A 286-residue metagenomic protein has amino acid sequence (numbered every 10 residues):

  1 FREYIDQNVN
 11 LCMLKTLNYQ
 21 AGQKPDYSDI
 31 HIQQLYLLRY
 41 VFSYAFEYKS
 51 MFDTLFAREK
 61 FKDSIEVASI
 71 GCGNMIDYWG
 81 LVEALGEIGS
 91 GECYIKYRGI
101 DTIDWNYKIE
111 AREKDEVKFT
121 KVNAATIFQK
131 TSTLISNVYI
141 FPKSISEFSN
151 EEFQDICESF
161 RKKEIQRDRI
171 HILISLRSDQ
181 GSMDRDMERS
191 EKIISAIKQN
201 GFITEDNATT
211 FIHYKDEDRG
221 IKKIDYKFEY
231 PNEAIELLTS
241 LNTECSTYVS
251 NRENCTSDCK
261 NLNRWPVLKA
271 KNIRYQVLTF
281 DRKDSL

Functional and structural regions predicted by a protein language model:
F1-N18: N-terminal auxiliary segments of SAM/dcSAM-dependent transferases
A21-E59: Class I SAM-dependent methyltransferase Rossmann-like catalytic core, especially the SAM/SAH-binding loop
L37-Y48, G73-Y78, I103-N106, S149-E152 (+1 more regions): Phosphate/oxyanion-binding active-site loops and adjacent basic polyanion-contact surfaces
D63-G73: Conserved class I S-adenosyl-L-methionine
N74-S90: Conserved SAM-binding loop of SAM-dependent methyltransferases across substrates and taxa, primarily the Class I
Y94-D101: Conserved SAM-binding motif I beta-strand of class I
N106-T120: Short, conserved SAM-binding/catalytic segment of Class I S-adenosyl-L-methionine-dependent methyltransferases
E113, V122-L286: Domain-level detector for long C-terminal conserved domains
